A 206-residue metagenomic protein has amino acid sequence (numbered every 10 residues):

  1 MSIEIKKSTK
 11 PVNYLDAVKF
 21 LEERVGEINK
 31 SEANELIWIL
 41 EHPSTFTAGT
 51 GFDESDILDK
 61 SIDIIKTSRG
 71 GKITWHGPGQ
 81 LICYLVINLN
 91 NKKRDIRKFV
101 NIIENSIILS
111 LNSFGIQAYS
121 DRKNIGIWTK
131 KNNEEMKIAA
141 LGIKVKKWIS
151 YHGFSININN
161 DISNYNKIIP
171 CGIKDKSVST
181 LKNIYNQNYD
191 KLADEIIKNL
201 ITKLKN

Functional and structural regions predicted by a protein language model:
M1-I138, V145, D190: N-terminal lobe of the biotin/lipoate ligase/transferase fold
A48, Y151-H152, Y165-K167: Short active-site-adjacent structural elements
N88-N90, K144, N157-N159, N199: Solvent-exposed residues in well-ordered beta-strands and their adjoining turns, especially edge/terminal strands
W128, I162-N206: C-terminal accessory segment of soluble enzyme catalytic cores
I149-N159: Conserved phosphate/anionic-ligand binding catalytic regions in large, soluble enzymes, centered on
